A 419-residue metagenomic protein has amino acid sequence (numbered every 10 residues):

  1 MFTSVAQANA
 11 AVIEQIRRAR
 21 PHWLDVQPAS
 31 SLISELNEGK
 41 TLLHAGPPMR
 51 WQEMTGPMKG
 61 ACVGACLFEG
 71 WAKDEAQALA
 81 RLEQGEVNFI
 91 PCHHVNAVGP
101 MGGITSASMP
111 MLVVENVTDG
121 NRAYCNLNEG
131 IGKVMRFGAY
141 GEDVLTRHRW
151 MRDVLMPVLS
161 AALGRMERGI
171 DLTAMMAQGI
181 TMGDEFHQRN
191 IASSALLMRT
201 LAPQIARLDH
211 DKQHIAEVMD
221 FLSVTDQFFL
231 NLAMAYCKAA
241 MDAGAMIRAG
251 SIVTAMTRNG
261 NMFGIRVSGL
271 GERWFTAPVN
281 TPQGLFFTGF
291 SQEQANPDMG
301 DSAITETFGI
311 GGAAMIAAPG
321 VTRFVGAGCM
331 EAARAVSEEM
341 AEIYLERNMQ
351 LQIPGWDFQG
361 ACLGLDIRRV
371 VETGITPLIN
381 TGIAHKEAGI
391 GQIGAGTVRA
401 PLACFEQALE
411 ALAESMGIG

Functional and structural regions predicted by a protein language model:
M1-G419: Anaerobic metallocofactor- and corrinoid-dependent redox/one-carbon enzyme cores, especially those from methanogenesis
